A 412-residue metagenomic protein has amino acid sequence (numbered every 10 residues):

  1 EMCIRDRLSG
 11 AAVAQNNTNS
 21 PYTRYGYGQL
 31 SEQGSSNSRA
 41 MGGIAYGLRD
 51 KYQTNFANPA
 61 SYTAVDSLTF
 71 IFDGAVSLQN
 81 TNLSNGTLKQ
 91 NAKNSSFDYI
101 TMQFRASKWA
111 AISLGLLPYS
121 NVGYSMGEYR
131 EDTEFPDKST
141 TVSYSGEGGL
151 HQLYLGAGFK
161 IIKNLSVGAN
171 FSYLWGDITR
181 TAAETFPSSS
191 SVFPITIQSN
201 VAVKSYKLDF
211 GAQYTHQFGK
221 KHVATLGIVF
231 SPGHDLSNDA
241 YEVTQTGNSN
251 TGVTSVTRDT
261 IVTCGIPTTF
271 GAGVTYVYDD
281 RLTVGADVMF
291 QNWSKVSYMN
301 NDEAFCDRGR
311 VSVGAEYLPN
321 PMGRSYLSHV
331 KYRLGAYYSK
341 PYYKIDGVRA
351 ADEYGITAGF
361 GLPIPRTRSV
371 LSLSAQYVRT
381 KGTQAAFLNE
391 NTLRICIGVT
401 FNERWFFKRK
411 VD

Functional and structural regions predicted by a protein language model:
M2-I4: Short, small-residue-biased leader/transition segments that mark boundaries at the very start of proteins
D6-V13: C-terminal segment of classical bacterial N-terminal signal peptides
V13-D412: Subset of outer-membrane beta-barrel
